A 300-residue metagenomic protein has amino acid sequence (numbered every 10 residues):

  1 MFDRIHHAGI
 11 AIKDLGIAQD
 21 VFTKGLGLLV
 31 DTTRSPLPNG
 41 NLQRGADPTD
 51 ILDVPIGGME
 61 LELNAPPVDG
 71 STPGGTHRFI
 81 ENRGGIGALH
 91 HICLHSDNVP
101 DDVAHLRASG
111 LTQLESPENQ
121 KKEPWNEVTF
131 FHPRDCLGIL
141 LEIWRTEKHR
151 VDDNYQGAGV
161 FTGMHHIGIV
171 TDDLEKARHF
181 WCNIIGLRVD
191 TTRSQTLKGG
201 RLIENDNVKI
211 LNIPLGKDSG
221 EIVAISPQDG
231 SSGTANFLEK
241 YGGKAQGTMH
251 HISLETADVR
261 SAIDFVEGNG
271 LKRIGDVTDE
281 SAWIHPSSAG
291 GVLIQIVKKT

Functional and structural regions predicted by a protein language model:
M1-G74, L89, G268, S281: An N-terminus-focused feature that recognizes amino-terminal "leader" regions
M1-Q19, G87-S96, R145-R178, I184 (+3 more regions): N-terminal beta-strand motif that seeds the catalytic metal site of vicinal oxygen chelate
I5-A8, L15, L26, V30 (+6 more regions): Fold-core signature of tandem repeat domains
G16-V30, D101-G110, D173-V189, A262-N269: Amphipathic alpha-helical segments
L26-P38, G110-N119, G186-G199, E267-V277: Short secondary-structure junctions
L29-D31, M59-L61, G70-P73, G138-L140 (+5 more regions): Short loop/beta submotifs within extracellular cysteine-rich repeat domains
P38-L42, Q195-K209, W283: Beta-rich nucleic-acid/ligand-interaction surfaces
E62, P100-V160, D206, L211-P214 (+4 more regions): Vicinal oxygen chelate
